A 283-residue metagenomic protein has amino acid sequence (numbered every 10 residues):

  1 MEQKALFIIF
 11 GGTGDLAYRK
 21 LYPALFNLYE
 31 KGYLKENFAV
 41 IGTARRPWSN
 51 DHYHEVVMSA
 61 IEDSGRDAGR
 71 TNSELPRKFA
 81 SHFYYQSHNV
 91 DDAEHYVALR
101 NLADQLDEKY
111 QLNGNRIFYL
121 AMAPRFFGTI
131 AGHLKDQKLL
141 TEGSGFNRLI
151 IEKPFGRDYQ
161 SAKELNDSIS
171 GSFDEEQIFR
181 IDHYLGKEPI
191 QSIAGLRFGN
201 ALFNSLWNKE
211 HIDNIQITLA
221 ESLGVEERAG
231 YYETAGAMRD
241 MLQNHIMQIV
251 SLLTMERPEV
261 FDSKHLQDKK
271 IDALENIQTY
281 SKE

Functional and structural regions predicted by a protein language model:
M1-I151, F155-E283: Secretory/organelle targeting and membrane-embedding segments
